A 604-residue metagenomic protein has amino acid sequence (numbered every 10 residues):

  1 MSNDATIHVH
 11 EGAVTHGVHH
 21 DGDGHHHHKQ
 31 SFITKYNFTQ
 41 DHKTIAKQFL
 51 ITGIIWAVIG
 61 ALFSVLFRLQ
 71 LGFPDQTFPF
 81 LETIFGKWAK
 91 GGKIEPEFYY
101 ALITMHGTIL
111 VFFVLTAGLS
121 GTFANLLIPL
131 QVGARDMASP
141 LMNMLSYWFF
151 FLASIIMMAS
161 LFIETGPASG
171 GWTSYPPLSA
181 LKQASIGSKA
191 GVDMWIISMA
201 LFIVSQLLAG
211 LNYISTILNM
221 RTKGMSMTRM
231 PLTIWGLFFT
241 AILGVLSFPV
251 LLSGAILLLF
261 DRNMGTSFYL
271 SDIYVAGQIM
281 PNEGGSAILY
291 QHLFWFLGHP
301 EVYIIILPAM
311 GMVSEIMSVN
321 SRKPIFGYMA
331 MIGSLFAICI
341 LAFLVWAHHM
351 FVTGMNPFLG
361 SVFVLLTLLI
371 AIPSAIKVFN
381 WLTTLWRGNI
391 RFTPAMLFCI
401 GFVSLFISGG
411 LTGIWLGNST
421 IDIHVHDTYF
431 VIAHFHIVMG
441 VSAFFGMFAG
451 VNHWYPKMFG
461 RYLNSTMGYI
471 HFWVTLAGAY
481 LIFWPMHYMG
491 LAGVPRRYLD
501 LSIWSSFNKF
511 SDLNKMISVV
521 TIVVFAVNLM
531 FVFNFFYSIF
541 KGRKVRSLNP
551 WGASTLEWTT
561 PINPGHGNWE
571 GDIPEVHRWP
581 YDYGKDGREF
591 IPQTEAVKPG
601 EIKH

Functional and structural regions predicted by a protein language model:
S2-H604: Membrane-embedded and interfacial regions of multi-pass energy-transducing membrane proteins
